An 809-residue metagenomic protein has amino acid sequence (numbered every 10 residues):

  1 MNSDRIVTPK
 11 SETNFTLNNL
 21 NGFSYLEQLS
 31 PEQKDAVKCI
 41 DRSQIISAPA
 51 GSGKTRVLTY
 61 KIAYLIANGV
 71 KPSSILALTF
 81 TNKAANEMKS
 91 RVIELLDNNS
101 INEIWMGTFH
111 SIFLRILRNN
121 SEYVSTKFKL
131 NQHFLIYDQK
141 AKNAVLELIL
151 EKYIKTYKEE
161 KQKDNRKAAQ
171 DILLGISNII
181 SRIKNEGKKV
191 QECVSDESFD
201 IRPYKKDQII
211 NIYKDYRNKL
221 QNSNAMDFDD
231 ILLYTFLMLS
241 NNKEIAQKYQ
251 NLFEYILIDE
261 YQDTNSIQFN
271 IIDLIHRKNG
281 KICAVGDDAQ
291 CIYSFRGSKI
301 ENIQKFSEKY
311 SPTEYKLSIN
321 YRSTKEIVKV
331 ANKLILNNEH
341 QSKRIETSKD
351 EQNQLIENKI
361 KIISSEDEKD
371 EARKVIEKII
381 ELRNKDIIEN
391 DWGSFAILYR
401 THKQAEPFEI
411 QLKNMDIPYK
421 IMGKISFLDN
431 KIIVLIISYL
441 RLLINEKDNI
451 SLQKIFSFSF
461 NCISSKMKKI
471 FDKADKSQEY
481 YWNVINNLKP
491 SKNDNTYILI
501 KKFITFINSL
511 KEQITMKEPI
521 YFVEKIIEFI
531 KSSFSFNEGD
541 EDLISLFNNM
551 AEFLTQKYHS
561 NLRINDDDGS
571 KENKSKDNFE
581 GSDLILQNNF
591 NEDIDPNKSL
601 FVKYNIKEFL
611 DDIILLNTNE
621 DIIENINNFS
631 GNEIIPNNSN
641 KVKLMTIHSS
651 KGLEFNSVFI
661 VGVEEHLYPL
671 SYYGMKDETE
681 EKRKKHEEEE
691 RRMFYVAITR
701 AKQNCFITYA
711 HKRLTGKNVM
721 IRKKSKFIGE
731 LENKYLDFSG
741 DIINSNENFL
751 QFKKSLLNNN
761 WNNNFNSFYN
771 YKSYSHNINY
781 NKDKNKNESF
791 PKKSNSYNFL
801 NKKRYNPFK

Functional and structural regions predicted by a protein language model:
N2-E12, L20, L26, Y64 (+2 more regions): Conserved RecA-like helicase ATPase core segment that couples NTP binding/hydrolysis to strand translocation
N2-K127, Q247, K329-N332, T699 (+1 more regions): P-loop NTPase Walker
N18-A50, R56, L76, A84-E87 (+4 more regions): Conserved helicase NTPase motor core
I45-L58, P72, S311-T313, S318-P418 (+1 more regions): Helicase P-loop NTPase motor core
G107-R115, L257-E260, V285, T401-K403 (+6 more regions): Conserved helicase core region in the C-terminal RecA-like lobe
I112, K309, N353-K359, D386-I520 (+3 more regions): ATPase/helicase motor core of nucleic-acid motors
K206, V484-S649, L670, L736 (+2 more regions): Accessory C-terminal helicase-associated subdomains
F471-D472, E633-V642, E664-F808: C-terminal accessory regions
